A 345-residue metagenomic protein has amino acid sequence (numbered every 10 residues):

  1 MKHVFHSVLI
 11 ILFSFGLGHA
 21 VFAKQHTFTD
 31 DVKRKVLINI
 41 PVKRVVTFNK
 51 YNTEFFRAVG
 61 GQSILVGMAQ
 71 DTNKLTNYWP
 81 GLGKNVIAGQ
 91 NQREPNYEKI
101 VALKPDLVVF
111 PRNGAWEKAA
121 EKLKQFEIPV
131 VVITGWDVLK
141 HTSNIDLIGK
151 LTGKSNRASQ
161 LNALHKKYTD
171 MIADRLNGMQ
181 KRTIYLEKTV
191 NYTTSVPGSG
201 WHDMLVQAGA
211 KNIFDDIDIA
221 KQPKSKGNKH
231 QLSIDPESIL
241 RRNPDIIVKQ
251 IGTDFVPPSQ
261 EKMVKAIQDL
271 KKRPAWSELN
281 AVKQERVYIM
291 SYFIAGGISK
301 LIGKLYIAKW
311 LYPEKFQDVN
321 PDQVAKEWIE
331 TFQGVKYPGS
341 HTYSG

Functional and structural regions predicted by a protein language model:
S7-G16: Bacterial N-terminal signal peptides
L17-A23: Sec/Tat signal peptide C-region and signal peptidase I cleavage site
Q25, K35, L107, K118-S195 (+3 more regions): Extracytoplasmic substrate-binding proteins
V46-L103, L107-R112, I213, G227-N228: A short, structured surface patch at a secondary-structure boundary
G61, L82, Q125-E127, A208-G209 (+1 more regions): Short, structured coil segments at secondary-structure junctions
K74, G198-K229: Alpha-helical, coiled-coil/dimerization segments enriched in small aliphatic residues
N96-K104, S233-N243: Short helices/loops that flank or line small-molecule/ion binding pockets
P257-R273: Short, surface-exposed loop/helix-turn segments at secondary-structure junctions that function as lids/hinges flanking
